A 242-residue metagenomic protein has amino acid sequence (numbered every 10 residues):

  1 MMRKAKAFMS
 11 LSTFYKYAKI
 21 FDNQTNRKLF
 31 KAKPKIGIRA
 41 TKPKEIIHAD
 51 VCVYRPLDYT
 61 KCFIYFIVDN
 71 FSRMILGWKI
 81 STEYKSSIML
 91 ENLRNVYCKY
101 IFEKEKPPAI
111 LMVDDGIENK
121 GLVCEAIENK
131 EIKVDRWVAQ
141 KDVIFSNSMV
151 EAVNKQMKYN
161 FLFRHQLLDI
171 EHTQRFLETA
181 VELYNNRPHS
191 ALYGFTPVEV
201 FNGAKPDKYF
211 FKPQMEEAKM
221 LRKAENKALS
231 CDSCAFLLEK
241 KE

Functional and structural regions predicted by a protein language model:
M1-I46, E125, V143, N202-K205: Basic, flexible linker segments flanking DNA-binding modules in nucleic acid-interacting mobile-element proteins
F8-L11, I36-I64, N70-L183: RNase H-like DDE/DDD metal-dependent nuclease/strand-transfer catalytic core used by mobile genetic elements
K19, F30, K42, T82 (+3 more regions): Sequence-pattern detector for short linear motifs and compositional/periodic biases rather than a specific fold
D22-T25, F30-K33, G37, K85 (+4 more regions): A periodicity- and composition-biased signal for non-globular, repetitive helical segments
R27, P107-P108, L192-Y193: Acidic/polar loop patches that form or flank catalytic/metal-binding clefts of enzymes that bind anionic ligands
A32-K33, A109, P197-V198: Short linear capping/connector segments at secondary-structure termini
K130, Q156-E242: C-terminal domain-tail junction helix/linker
